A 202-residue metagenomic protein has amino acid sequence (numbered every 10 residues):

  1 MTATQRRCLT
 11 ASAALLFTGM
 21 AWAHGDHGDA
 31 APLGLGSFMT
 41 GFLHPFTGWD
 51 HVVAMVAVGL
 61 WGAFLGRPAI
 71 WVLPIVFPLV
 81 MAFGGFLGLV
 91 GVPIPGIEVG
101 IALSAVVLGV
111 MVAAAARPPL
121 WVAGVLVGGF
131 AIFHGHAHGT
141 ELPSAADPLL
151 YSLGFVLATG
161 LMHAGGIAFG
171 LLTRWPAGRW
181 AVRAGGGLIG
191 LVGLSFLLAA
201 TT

Functional and structural regions predicted by a protein language model:
T2-T202: Membrane metalloprotein/metal-transporter helix-bundle signature
